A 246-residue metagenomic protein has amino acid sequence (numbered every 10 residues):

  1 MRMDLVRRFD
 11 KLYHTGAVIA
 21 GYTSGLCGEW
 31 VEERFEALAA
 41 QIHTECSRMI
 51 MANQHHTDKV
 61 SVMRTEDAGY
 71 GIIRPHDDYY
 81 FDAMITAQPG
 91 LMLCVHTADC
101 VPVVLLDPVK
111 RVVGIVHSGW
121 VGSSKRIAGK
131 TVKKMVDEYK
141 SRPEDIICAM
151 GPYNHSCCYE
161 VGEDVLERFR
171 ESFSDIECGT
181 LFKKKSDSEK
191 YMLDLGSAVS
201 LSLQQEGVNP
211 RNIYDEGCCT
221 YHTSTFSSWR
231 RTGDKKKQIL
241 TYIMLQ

Functional and structural regions predicted by a protein language model:
M1-Q246: Active-site microenvironment for binding and transforming phosphate-containing groups
